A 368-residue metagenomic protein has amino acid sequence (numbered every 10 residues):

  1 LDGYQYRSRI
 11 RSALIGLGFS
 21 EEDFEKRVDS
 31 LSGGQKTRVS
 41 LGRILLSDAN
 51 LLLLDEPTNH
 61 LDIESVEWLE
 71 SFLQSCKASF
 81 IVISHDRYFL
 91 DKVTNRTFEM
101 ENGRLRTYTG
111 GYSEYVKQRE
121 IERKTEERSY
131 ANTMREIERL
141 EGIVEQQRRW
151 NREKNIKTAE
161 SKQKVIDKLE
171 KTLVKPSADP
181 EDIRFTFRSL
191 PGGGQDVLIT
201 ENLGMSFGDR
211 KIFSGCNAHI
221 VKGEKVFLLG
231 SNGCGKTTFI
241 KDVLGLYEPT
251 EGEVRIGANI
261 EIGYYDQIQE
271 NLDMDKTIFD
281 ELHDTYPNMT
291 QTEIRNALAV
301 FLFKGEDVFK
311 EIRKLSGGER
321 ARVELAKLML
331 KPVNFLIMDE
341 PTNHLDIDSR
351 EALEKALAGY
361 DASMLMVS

Functional and structural regions predicted by a protein language model:
L1, R139-R149, M274: A short, surface-exposed helix-loop junction/capping segment
L1-Y130, E181, F185-S368: ABC ATP-binding cassette signature C-motif
F24, L173-A178: Active-site phosphate-binding and catalytic loops of NTP-dependent enzymes
Q118-I143, N155, A159-L173: Intracellular alpha-helical coupling/juxtamembrane segments of multi-pass membrane proteins
R149-W150, S368: Hydrophobic alpha-helical membrane-spanning segments
